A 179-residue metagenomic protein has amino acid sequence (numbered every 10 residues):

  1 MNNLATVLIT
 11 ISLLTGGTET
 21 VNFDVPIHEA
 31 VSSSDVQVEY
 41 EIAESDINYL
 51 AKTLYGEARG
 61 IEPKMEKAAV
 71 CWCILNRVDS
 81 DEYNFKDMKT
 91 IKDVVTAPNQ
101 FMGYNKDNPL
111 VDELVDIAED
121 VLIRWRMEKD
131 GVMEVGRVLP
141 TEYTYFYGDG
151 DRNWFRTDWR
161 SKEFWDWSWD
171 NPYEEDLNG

Functional and structural regions predicted by a protein language model:
M1-I47: N-terminal export signals and maturation junctions of secreted/periplasmic proteins
A30-V31, D35-G179: Bacterial extracytoplasmic/cell-wall-associated proteins, especially those involved in peptidoglycan
